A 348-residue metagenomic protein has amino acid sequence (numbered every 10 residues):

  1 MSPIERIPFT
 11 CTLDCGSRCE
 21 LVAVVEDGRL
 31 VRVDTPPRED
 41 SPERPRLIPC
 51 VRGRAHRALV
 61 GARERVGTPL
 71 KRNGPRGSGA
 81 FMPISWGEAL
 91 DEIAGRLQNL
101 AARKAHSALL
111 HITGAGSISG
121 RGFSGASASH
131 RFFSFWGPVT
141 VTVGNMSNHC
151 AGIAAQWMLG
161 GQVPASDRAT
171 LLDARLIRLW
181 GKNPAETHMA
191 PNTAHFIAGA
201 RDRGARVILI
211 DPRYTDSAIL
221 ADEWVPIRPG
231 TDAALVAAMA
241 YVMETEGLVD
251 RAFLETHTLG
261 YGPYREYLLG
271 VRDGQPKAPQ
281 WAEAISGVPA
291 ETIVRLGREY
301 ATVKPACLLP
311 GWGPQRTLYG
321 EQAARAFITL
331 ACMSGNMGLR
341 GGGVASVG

Functional and structural regions predicted by a protein language model:
M1-L248, P289: N-terminal export/assembly segments and adjacent metallocofactor-ligating motifs of anaerobic energy-metabolism
R32, V141-T142, V249-A252, I293-V294 (+2 more regions): Acidic/polar loop patches that form or flank catalytic/metal-binding clefts of enzymes that bind anionic ligands
G61-V66, E244-P279: Scaffold signal of the M16-like zinc-metallopeptidase fold and its non-catalytic homologs
I112-G120, A282-I285, G311-L318: Conserved short loop/turn motifs at secondary-structure junctions
T170-W180, Y264-S286: Conserved thiamine diphosphate
W180-K182, L220-A221, Y261, Q275-W281 (+1 more regions): Flexible glycine/proline-enriched surface loops and loop-helix/loop-strand junctions
V271, I293-A306: Core structural elements
Y300-G348: A glycine-rich, hydrophobic/aromatic-adjacent loop/helix-cap motif
